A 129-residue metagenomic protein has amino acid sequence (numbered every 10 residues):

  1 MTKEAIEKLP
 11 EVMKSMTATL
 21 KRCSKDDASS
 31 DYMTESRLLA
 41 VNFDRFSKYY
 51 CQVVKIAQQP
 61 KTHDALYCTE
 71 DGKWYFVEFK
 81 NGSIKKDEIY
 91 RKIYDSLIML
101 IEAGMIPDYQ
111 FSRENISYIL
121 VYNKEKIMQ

Functional and structural regions predicted by a protein language model:
M1, M128-Q129: Acidic, proline/glycine-rich low-complexity IDRs
M1-Q58: Acidic-basic catalytic patches of nuclease active cores, encompassing PD-(D/E)XK and other metal-cofactor nuclease
S30, S47-K48, A65, K73 (+1 more regions): Intrinsically disordered, low-complexity segments enriched in small/polar residues
K61: Beta-rich catalytic cores
A65-Y67, G72-G82, S96: Conserved catalytic cores of phosphodiester-cleaving nucleases, focusing on short active-site segments
N81-M128: Catalytic cores of nucleic-acid endonucleases
